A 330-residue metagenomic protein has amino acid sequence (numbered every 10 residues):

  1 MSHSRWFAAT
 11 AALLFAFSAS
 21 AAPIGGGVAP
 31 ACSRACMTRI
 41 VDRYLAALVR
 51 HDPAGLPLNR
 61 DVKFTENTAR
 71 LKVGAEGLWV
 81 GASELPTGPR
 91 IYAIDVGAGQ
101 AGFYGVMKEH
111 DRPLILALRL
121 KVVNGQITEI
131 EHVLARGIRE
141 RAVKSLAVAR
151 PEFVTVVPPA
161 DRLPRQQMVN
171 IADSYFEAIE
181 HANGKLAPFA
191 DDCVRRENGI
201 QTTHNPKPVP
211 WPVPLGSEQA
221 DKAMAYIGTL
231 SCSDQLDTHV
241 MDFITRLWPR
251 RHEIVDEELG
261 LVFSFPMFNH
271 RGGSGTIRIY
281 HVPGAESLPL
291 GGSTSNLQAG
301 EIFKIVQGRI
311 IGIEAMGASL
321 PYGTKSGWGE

Functional and structural regions predicted by a protein language model:
M1-H3: N-terminal secretory signal peptides that target proteins for export/translocation
W6-A9, A31: N-terminal leader/presequence-like segments
A8-S18: Bacterial N-terminal signal peptides
A21-E330: C-terminal and inter-domain tail/linker signature
